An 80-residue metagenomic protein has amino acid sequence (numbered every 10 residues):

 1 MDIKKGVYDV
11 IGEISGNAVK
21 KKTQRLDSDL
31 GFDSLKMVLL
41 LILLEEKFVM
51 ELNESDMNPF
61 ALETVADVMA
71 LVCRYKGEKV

Functional and structural regions predicted by a protein language model:
M1-V19, A70-V80: Thiotemplate assembly-line natural product biosynthesis machinery
R25-L30: N-terminal helix-turn-helix DNA-binding core of bacterial DNA-binding proteins
K36: Two-component histidine kinase catalytic core, primarily the HATPase_c
L52: Major-groove DNA-recognition helix of helix-turn-helix-type DNA-binding domains
S55-D67: AMP-binding/adenylate-forming catalytic domain of the ANL superfamily
